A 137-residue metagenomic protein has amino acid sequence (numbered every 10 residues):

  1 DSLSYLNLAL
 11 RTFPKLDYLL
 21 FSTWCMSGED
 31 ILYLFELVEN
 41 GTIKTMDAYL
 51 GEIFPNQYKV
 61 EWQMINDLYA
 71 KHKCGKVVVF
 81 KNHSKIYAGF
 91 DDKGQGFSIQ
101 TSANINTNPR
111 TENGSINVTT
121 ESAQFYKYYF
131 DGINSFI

Functional and structural regions predicted by a protein language model:
L3-H72: Primarily the HKD phosphodiesterase
L19, C74-F130: HKD (HxKxxxxD) catalytic microenvironment of the phospholipase D
N134-I137: Polar, enzyme-active/binding microenvironments
